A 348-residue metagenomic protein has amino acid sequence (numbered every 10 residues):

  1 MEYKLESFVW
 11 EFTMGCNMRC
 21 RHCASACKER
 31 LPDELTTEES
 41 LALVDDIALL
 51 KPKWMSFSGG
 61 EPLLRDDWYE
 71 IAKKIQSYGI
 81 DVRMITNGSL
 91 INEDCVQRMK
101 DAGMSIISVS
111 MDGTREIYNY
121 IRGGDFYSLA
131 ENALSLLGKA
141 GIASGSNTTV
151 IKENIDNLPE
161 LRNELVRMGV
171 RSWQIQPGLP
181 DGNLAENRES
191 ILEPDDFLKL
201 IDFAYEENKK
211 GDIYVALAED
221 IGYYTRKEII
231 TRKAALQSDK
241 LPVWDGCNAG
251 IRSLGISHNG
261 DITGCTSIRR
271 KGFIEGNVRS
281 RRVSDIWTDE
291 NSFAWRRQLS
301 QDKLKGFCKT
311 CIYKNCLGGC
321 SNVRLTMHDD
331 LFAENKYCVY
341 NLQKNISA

Functional and structural regions predicted by a protein language model:
E2-E38: Canonical Radical SAM [4Fe-4S] cluster-binding loop centered on the CxxxCxxC motif and its immediate flanking residues
F12-R19, A26, E61, C308-T310 (+1 more regions): Cysteine-centered iron-sulfur cluster-binding motifs in ferredoxin-type domains/subunits of redox enzymes
E34-S58, R65-F197: Radical SAM/AdoMet-radical enzyme domain recognition
D46-G59, N335-A348: Short Fe-S-cluster ligation motifs
D195-L236, D261-G318: C-terminal accessory region of radical SAM enzymes
C247-I251: Short, small/polar residue-rich loop motifs at catalytic or cofactor-binding pockets
I256-S257: Short, acidic, Ser/Thr-enriched surface-loop or helix-capping motifs
D302-S347: Cysteine-cluster motifs in flexible loop/terminal segments that predominantly coordinate metals
